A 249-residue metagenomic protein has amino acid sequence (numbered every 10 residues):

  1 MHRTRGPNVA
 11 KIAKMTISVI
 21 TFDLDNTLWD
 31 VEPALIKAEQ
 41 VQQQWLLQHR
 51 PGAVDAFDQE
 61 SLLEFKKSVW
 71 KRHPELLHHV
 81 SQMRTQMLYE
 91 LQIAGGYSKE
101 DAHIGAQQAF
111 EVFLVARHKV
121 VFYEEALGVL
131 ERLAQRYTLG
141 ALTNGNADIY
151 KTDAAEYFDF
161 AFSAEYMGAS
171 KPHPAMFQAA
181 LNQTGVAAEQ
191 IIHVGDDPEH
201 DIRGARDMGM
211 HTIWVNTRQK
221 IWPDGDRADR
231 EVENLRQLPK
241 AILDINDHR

Functional and structural regions predicted by a protein language model:
H2-I20, E32-P33, D55, E100-A102 (+2 more regions): Asp-based, Mg2+/Mn2+-dependent phosphohydrolase catalytic module
I12-E124: N-terminal helical cap/lid subdomain that shapes the substrate entry/recognition surface in HAD-like hydrolases
